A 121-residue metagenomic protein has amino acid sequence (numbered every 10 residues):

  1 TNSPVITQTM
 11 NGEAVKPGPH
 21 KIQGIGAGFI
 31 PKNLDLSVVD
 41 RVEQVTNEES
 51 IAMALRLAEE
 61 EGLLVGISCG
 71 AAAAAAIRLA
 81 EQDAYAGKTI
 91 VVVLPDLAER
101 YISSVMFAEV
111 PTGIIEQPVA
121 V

Functional and structural regions predicted by a protein language model:
T1-E43, E49, L79-V121: Glycine-rich phosphate/pyrophosphate-binding loop at beta-loop-alpha junctions
D35-D40, Q44-A80: Glycine-rich phosphate/diphosphate-binding loops and the adjacent beta-loop-alpha structural elements that coordinate
